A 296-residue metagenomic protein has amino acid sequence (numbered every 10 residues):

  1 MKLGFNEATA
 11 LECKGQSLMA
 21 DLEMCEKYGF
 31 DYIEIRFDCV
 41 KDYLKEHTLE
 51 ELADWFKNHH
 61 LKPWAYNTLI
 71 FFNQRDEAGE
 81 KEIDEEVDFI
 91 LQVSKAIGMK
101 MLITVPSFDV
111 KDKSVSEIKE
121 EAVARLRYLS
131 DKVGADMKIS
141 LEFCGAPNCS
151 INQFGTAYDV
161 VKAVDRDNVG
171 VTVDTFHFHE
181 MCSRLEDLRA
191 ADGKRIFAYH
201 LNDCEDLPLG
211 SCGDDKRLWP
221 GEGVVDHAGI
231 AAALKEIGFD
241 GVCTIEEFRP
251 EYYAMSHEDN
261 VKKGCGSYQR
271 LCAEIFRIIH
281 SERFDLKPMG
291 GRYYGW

Functional and structural regions predicted by a protein language model:
M1-A96, R166-G170, K194, D206 (+1 more regions): N-terminal pre-domain/capping segments
M1-E12, L102-S107, H200-N202, H227: Short, conserved structural micro-motifs that define repeat-unit consensus positions and nucleotide-binding loops
A10-S17, R36-T48, F71-E82, D109-K113 (+4 more regions): Acidic-and-aromatic substrate-binding clefts and catalytic sites of carbohydrate-active enzymes
Q16-S17, K57-N58, R75-G170, E180 (+4 more regions): Active-site acidic/histidine proton-transfer and metal-coordination neighborhood in alpha/beta enzyme cores
F30, M99, I196, F239-D240: A structural motif
Y32-I35, Y66, Y128-V224: Acidic/histidine-rich catalytic cores of soluble enzymes
E34-I35, W64-N67, M99-P106, I139-E142 (+1 more regions): Short beta-strand segments at enzyme active-site cores
G223-E236: A short, acidic, amphipathic alpha-helical segment used as a generic capping/interface helix at domain edges
